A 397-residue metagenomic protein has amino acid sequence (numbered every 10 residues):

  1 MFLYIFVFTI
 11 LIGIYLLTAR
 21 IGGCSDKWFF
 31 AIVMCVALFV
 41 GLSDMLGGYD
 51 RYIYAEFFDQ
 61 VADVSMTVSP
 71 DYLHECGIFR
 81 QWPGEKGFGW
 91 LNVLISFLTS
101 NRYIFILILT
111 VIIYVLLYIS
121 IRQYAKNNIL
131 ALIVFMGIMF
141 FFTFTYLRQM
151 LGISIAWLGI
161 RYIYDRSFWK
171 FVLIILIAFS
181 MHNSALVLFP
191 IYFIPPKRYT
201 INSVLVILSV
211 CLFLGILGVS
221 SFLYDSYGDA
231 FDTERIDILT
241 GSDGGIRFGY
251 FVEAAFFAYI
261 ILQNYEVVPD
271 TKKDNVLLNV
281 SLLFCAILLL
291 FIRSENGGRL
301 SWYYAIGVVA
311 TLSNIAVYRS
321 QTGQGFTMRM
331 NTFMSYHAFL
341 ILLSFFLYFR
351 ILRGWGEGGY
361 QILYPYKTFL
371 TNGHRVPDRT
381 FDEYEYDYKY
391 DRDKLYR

Functional and structural regions predicted by a protein language model:
M1-R397: Terminal, non-globular segments
